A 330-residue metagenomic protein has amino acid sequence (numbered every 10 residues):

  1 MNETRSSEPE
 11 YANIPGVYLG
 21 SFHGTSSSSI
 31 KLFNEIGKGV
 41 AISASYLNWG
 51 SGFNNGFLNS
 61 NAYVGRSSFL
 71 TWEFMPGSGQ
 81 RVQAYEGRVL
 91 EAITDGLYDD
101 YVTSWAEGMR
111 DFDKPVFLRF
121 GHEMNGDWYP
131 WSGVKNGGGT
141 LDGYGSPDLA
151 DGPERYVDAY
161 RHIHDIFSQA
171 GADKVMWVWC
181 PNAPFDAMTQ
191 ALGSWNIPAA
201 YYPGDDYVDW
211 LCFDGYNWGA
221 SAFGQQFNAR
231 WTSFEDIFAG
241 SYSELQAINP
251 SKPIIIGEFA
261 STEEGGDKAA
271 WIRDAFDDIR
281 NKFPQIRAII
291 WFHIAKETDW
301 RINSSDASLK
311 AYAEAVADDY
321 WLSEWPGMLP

Functional and structural regions predicted by a protein language model:
E3-T25, V116, K252-P330: Substrate-binding cleft of secreted/luminal carbohydrate-active enzymes
T4-D100, S261-E264, I290: N-terminal substrate-binding region of glycoside hydrolase catalytic domains
H23-L32, S51-S60, D100-W105, A183-D206 (+2 more regions): Alpha-helical scaffolding within the catalytic cores of extracellular/periplasmic polymer-degrading hydrolases
T25-S27, N48-S51, F74-S78, E123-D127 (+4 more regions): Solvent-exposed loop/turn segments at secondary-structure junctions within structured extracellular/periplasmic domains
S43, L118, D209-L211, E258 (+1 more regions): Conserved, mostly hydrophobic/aromatic
G56-E73, D206, F213-G265: Glycoside hydrolase catalytic-domain groove-lining segments
G56-V175, W179, Y312, S323-W325: Substrate-binding cleft of extracellular glycoside hydrolase catalytic domains
Y160, H164-N196, P250-E264, A288-I294: Aromatic-lined carbohydrate-recognition surfaces of secreted/lumenal glycan-active proteins
